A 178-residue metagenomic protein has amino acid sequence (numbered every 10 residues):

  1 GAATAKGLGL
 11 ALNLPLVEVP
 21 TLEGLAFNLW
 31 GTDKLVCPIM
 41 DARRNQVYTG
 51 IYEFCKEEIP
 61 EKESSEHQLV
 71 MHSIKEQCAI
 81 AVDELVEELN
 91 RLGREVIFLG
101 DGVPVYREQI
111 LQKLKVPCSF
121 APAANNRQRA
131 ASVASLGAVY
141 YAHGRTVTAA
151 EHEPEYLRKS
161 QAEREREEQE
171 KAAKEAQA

Functional and structural regions predicted by a protein language model:
G1-P15: DPxDG-like acidic metal-binding loop motif
G1-T4, A81, R129-V133: Catalytic-loop motifs flanking and including active-site residues across diverse enzymes
T4-L8, L25-A26, V133, G137: Buried hydrophobic packing segments
P15-R127, A142, Y156, A162: Surface "functional belts" at beta-alpha junctions
S119-A178: Acyltransferase
